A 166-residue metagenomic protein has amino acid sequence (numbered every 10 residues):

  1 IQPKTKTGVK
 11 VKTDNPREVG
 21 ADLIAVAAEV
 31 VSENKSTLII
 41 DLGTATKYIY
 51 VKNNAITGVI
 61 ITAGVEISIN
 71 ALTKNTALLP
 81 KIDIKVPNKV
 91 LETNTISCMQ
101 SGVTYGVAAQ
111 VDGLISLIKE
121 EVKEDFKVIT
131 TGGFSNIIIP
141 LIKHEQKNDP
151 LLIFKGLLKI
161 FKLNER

Functional and structural regions predicted by a protein language model:
I1-L38, N54-R166: Nucleotide/phosphate-binding catalytic cleft detector across ATP-hydrolyzing and phosphate-transferring enzymes
I39, T46-V51: Short beta-strand scaffold segments in enzyme catalytic cores
T44-K47, N136: Gly/Ser/Thr-rich loops at beta-strand to alpha-helix junctions that form or flank small-molecule/cofactor-binding
